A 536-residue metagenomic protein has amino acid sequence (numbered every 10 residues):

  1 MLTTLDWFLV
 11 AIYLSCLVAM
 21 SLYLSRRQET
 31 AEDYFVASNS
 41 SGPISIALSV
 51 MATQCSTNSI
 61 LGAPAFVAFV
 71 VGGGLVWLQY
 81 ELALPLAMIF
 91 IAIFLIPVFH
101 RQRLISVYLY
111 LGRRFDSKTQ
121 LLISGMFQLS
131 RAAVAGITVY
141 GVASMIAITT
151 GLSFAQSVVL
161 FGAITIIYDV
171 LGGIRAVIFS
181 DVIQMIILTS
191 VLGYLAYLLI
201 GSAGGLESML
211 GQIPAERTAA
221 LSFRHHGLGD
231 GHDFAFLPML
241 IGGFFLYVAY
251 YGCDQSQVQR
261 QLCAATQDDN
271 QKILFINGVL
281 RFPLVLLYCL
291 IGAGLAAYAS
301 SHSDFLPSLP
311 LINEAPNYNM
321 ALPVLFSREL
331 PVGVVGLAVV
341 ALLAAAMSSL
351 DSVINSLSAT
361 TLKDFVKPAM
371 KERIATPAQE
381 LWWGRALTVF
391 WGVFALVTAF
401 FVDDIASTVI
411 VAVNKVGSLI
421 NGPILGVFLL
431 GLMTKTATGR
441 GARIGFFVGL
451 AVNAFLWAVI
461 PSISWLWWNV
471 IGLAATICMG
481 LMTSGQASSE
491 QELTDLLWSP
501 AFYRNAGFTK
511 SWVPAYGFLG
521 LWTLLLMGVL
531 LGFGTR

Functional and structural regions predicted by a protein language model:
M1-R536: Membrane-embedded helix-loop-helix hairpins and adjacent transmembrane boundary segments in multi-pass transporters
